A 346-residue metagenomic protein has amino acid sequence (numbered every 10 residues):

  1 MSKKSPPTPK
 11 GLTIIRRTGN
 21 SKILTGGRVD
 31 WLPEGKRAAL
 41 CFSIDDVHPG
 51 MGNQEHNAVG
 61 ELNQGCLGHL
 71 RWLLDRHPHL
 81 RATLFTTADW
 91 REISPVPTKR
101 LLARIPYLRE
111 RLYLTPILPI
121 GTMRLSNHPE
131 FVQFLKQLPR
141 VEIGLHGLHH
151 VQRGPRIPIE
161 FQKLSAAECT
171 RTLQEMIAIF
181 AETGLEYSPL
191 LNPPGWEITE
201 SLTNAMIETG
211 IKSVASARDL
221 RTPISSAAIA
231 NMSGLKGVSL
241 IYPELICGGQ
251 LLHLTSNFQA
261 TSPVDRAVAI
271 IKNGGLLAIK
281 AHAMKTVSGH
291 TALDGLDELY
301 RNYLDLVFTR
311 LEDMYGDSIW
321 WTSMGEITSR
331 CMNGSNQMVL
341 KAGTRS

Functional and structural regions predicted by a protein language model:
S2-E34, I117-S126, E130-K136, E182-D294: Active-site-adjacent pocket scaffolds in enzyme catalytic domains
T8-F134: Active-site beta->alpha N-cap acidic-glycine motif
N20-T25, L32, H77, S213-A217 (+1 more regions): C-terminal domain-boundary segment and adjacent tail
S43-I44, G144, K280, W321: Generic enzyme active-site microenvironment
D45-V47, G147, A283, M324: Active-site metal-binding loops of divalent metal-dependent hydrolases
A58-R71, G121-F131, A166-Q174, A260-V264 (+1 more regions): Well-ordered, non-membrane alpha-helical segments in soluble/globular domains
H77-T83, L138-E142, L185-Y187, G210-K212 (+2 more regions): Loop/turn elements at helix/coil->beta-strand transitions in domains of secreted/extracellular proteins
T83-T199, P223, I279-T291: Metal-dependent polysaccharide deacetylase catalytic core of the NodB/CE4 family, i.e., the active-site-bearing domain
